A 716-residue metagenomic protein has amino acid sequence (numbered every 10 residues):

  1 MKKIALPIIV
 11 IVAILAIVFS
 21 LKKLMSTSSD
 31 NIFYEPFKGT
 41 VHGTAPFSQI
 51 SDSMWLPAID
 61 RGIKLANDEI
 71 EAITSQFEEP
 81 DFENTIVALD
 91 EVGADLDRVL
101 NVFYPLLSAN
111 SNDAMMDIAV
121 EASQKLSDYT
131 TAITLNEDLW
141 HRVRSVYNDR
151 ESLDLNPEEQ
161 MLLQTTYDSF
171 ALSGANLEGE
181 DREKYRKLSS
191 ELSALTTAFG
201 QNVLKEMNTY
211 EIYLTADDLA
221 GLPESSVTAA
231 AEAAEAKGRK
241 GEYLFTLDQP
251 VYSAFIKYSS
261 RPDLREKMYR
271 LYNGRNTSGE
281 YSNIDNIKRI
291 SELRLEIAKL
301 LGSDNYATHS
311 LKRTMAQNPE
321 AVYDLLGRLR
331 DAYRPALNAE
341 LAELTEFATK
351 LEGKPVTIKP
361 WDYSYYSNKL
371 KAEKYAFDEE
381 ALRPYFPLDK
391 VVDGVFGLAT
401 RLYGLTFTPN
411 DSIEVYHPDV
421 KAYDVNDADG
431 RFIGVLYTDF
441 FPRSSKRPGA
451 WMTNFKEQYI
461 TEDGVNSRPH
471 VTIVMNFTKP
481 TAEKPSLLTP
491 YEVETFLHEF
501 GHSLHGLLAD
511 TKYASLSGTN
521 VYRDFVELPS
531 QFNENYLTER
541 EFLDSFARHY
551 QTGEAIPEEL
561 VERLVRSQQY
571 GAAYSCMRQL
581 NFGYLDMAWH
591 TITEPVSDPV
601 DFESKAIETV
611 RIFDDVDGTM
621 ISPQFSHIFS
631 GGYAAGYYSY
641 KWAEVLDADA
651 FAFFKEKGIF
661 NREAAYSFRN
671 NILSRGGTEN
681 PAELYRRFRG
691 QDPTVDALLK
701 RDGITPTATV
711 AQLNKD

Functional and structural regions predicted by a protein language model:
M1-I4: Positively charged n-region of N-terminal signal peptides that target proteins for export
I9-V18: Hydrophobic membrane-insertion alpha-helices, especially the h-region of bacterial N-terminal signal peptides
I17-S28: Membrane-interface motif at the C-terminal end of an N-terminal transmembrane signal
S26-E224, A230, F654, K715-D716: N-terminal helix-rich structural modules
S26-Q49, G221, E242, K390 (+8 more regions): C-terminal, non-catalytic "cap/extension" segments appended to globular domains
G39-M54, V102-A122, S145-K187, T246-D285 (+7 more regions): Short His/Asp/Glu-rich catalytic/ion-coordination signatures at enzyme active sites or charged loops
E158, L162, A194, Q201 (+8 more regions): Active-site-proximal, well-structured secondary-structure segments within enzyme catalytic domains
T478-L497: Short pre-active-site segment immediately N-terminal to the catalytic Zn-binding motif
